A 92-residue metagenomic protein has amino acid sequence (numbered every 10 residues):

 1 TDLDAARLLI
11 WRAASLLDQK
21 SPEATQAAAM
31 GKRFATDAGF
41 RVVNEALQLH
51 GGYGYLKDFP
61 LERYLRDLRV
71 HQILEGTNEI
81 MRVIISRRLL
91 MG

Functional and structural regions predicted by a protein language model:
T1-G92: Alpha-helical interface subdomain recognition
